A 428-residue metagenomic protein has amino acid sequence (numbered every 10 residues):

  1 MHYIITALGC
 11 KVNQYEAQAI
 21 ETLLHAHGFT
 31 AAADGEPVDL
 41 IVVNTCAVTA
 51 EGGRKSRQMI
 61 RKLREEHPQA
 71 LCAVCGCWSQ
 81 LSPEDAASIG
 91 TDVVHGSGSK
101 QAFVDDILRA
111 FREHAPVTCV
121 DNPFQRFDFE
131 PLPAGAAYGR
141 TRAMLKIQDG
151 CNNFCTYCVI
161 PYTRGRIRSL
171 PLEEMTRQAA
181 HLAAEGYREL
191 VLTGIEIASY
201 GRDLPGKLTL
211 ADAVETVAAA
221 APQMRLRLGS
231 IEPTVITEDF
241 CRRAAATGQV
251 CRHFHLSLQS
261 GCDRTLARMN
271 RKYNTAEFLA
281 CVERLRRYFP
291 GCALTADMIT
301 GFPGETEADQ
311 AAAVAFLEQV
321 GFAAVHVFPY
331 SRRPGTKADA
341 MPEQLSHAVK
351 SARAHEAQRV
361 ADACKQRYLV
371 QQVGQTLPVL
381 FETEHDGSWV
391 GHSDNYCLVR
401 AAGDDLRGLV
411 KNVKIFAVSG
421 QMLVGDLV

Functional and structural regions predicted by a protein language model:
M1-Y200, D239, A244, F254 (+5 more regions): Proteins enriched for Cys/Gly/acidic motifs involved in redox and nucleic-acid/cofactor modification
A7, S230, L258-S260, F381 (+1 more regions): Flexible glycine-/small-residue-rich
A47-V48, R164-G165, L204-K207, A267-Y273 (+1 more regions): Short glycine-enriched, charge-decorated loop/helix-capping segments at active-site entrances that position
C72-A73, L81, A184-E307, E318: Conserved SAM/AdoMet-binding glycine-rich loop
Q101, N153, G165, A198 (+4 more regions): Glycine-centered loop/turn positions within well-structured domains that cap or flank conserved ligand/cofactor-binding
Y138-R140, C151-N152, V250, S260 (+5 more regions): Short flexible coil/turn linkers enriched for glycine and charged/polar residues that connect secondary-structure
C155, L192, L228, L256 (+6 more regions): Conserved, mostly hydrophobic/aromatic
A340-V428: Terminal RNA-binding accessory module
